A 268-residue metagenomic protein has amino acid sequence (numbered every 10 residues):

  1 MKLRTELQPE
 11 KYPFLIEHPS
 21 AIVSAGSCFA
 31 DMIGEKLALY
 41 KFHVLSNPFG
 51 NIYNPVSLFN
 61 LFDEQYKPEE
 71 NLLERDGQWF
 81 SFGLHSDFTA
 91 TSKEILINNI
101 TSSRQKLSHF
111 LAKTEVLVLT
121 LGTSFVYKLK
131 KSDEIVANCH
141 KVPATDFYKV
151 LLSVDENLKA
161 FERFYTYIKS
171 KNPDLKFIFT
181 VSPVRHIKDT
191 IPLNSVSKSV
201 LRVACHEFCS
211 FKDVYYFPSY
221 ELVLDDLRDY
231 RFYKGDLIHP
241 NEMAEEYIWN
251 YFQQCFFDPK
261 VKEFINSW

Functional and structural regions predicted by a protein language model:
M1-W268: Extracellular glycan-modifying ectodomains
